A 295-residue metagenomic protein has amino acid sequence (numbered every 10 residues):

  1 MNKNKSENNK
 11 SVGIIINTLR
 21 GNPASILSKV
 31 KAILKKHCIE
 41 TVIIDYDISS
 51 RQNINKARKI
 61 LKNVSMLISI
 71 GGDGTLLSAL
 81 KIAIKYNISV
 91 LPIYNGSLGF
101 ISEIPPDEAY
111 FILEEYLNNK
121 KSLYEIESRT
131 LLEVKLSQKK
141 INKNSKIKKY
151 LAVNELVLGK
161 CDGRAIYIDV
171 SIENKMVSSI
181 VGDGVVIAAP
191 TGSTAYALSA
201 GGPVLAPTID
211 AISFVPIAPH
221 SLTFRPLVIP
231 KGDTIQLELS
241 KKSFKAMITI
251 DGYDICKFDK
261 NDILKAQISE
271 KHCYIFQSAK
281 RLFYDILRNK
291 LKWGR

Functional and structural regions predicted by a protein language model:
M1-M66, I70, S78, D107-E125 (+1 more regions): ATP/NTP phosphate-donor binding region
N17, I68, G72, Y94 (+3 more regions): A residue-level signal for conserved active-site and pocket-lining positions in enzyme catalytic cores
P23, T75-A79, T194-S199: Short glycine/serine/threonine-rich phosphate/pyrophosphate-binding segments that cradle anionic phosphate groups
G72-T75, G96-L98, T191-S193: Short glycine-rich anion-binding loops that position phosphate/pyrophosphate groups of nucleotides and phosphorylated
S78, I82-G96, F100: Gly/Ser-rich helix-loop-strand patches that form or flank binding pockets for ribonucleotide-derived cofactors
L98-D183: Catalytic core of DAGKc-family lipid kinases
Y150, L158, M176, L222-R295: ATP/nucleoside-binding phosphotransfer catalytic cores, i.e., glycine-rich phosphate-binding loops
M176-T223: Gly/Ser/Thr-rich active-site loops/lids in small-molecule metabolic enzymes that frequently grip phosphoryl groups
